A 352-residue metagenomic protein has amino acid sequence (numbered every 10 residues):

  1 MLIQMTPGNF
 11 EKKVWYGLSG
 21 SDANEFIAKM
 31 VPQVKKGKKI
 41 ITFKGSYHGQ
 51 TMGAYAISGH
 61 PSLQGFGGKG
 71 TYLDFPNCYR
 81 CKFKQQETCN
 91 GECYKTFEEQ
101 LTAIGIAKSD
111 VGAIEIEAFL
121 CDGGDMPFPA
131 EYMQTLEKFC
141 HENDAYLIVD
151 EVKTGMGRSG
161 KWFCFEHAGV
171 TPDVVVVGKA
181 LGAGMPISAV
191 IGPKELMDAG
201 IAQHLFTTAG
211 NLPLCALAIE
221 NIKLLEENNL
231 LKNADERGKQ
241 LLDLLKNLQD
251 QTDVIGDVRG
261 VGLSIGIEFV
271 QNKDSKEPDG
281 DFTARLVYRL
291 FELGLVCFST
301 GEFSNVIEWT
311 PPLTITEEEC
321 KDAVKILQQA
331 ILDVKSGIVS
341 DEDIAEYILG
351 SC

Functional and structural regions predicted by a protein language model:
M1-C352: Conserved N-terminal phosphate-binding loop of PLP-dependent enzymes in the Aspartate aminotransferase
